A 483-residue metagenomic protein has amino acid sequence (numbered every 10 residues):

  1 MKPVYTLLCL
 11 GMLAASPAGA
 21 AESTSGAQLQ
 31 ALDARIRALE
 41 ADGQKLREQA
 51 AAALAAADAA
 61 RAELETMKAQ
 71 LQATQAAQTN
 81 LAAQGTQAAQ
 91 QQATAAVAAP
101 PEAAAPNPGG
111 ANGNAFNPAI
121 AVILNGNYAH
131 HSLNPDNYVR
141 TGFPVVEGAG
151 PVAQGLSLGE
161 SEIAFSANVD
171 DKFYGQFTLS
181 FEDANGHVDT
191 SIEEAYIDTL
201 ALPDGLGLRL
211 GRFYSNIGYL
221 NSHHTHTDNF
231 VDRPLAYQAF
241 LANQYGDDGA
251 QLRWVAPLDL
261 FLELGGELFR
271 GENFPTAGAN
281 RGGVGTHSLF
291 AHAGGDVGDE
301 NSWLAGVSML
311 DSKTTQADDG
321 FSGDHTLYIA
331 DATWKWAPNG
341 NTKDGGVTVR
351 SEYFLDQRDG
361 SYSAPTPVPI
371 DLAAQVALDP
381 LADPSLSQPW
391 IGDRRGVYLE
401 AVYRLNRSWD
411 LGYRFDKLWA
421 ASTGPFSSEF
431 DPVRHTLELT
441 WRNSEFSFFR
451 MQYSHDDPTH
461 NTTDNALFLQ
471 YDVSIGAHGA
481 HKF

Functional and structural regions predicted by a protein language model:
K2-G19: Gram-negative bacterial Sec-dependent N-terminal signal peptides
A20-V146, F261, D472, A480-F483: N-terminal periplasmic/intermembrane-space "pro-region" immediately following the signal or transit peptide
A105-F274, R281-E300, L304, W334 (+3 more regions): Outer membrane beta-barrel
N127-H131, S180-G186, I217, R270-A277 (+6 more regions): Sequence/structural signature of outer-membrane beta-barrel proteins
D136-V152, T276-G282, A317-D318, D359-P389 (+3 more regions): Solvent-exposed loop segments that connect transmembrane elements
L252, A330-A332, W441, T463-F483: Outer-membrane beta-barrel "beta-signal"
E300-P425: Detector for outer-membrane/organellar transmembrane beta-barrel domains, recognizing the amphipathic beta-strand
V433-F449: C-terminal structured "cap/appendage" subdomains that terminate the fold
